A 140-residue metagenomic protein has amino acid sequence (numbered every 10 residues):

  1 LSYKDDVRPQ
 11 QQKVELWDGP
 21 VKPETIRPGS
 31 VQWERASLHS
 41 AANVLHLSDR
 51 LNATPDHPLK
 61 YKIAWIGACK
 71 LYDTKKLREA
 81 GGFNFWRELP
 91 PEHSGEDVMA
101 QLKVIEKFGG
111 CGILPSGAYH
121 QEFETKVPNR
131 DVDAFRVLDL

Functional and structural regions predicted by a protein language model:
L1-S37: Conserved donor NDP-sugar-binding/catalytic core segment of glycosyltransferases
S2, S30, S37-S40, S48 (+4 more regions): Generic serine detector
L16-W17, L45-T54, F135-D139: Short secondary-structure transition/capping segments
E24-Y72: A recurrent flexible, glycine/aromatic-enriched loop bordering the glycosyltransferase active site that acts as
P58-K75, E79-L140: C-terminal catalytic/acceptor-binding lobe
